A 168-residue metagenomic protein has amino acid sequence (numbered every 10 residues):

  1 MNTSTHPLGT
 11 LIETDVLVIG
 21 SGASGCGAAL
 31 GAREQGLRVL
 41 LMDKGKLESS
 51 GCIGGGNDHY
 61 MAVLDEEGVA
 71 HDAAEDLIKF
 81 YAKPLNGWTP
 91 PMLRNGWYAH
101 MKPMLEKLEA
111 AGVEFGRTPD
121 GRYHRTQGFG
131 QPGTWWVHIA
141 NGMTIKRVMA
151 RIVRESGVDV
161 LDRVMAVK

Functional and structural regions predicted by a protein language model:
M1-T5, G36-R38: Polar low-complexity intrinsically disordered regions
T3-L8, K44-A166: Conserved N-terminal/central alpha/beta ligand/cofactor-binding core
L11-T14: Core beta-strand elements of the Rossmann-like FAD/NAD(P) dinucleotide-binding domain in flavoenzyme oxidoreductases
V16-L41: N-terminal Rossmann-like FAD-binding beta1-loop-alpha1 element of flavoenzymes
